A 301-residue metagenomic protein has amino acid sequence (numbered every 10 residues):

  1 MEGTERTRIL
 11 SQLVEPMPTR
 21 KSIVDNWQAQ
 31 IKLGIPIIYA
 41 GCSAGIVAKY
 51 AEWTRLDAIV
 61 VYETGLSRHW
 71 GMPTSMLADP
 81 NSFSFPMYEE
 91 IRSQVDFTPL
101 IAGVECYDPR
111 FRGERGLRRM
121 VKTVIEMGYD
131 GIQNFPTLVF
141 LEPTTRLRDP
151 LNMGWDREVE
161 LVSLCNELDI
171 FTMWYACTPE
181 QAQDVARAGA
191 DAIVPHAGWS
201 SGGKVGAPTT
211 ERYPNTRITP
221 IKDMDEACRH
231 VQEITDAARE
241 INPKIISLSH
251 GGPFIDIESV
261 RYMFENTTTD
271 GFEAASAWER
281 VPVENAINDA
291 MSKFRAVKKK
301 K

Functional and structural regions predicted by a protein language model:
M1-G41, K49-W53, E90-F97, K299-K301: N-terminal amphipathic alpha-helix/helix-capping segment at the start of soluble metabolic enzymes
S11, V47, T54, A58 (+1 more regions): Active-site beta->alpha loop and helix N-cap motifs at the rims of alpha/beta catalytic domains
N26-Y39, Q94-C106, L161-Y175, I234-G252: Short beta-strand/loop segments at the ligand-binding rim of alpha/beta enzyme cores
S43-G45, T64-G65, G103-P109, T137-V139 (+4 more regions): Active-site beta-loop-alpha junctions enriched in small/polar residues
G45-T54, P109-T123, T178-G189, G252-T269: Catalytic cores of alpha/beta
A58-G71, E126-E142, D191-P208, N266-A290: Glycine-rich phosphate-binding active-site loops on the catalytic face of alpha/beta enzymes
G71-A78, V205-M224, V260, A277-K301: C-terminal helical cap(s) of enzyme catalytic domains, especially alpha/beta-barrels
P109, G116-V231, E240-N242: Conserved anion-binding
